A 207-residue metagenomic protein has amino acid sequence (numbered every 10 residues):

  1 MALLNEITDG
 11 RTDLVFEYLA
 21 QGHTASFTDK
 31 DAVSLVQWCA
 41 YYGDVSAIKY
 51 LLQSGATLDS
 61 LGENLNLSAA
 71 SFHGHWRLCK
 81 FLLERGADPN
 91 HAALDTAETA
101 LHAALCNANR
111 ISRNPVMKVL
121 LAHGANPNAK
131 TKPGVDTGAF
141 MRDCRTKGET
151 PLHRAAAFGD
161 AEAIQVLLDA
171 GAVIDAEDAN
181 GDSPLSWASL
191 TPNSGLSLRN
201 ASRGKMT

Functional and structural regions predicted by a protein language model:
M1-L3, T28-V36, S60-A69, A92-L105 (+2 more regions): Ankyrin-repeat boundary/"N-cap" motif
M1-W38: N-terminal segments that cap or nucleate solenoid repeat domains
L14, S46-A47, R77-L78, S112-V116 (+2 more regions): Conserved ankyrin/ankyrin-like repeat signature
F16-T24, K49-T57, K80-D88, K118-P127 (+2 more regions): Ankyrin repeat domain, specifically the short helix-to-loop turn at the C-terminus of the second helix of each repeat
R110, M117, N126, K130-P133 (+2 more regions): Solenoidal tandem-repeat scaffolds enriched in leucines and small polar residues
N180-T207: Leucine-rich solenoid repeat scaffolds
